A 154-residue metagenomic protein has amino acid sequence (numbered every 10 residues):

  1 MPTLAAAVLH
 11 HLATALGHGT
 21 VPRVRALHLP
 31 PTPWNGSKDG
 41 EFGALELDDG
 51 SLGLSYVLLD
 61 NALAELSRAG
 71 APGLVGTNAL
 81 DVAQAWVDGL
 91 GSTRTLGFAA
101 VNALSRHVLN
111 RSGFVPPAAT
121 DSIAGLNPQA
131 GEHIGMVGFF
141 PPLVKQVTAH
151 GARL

Functional and structural regions predicted by a protein language model:
M1-P141, Q146-T148: Electropositive, gly/pro-rich neighborhoods at or near active sites that engage anionic ligands
A149-R153: Conserved S-adenosyl-L-methionine
